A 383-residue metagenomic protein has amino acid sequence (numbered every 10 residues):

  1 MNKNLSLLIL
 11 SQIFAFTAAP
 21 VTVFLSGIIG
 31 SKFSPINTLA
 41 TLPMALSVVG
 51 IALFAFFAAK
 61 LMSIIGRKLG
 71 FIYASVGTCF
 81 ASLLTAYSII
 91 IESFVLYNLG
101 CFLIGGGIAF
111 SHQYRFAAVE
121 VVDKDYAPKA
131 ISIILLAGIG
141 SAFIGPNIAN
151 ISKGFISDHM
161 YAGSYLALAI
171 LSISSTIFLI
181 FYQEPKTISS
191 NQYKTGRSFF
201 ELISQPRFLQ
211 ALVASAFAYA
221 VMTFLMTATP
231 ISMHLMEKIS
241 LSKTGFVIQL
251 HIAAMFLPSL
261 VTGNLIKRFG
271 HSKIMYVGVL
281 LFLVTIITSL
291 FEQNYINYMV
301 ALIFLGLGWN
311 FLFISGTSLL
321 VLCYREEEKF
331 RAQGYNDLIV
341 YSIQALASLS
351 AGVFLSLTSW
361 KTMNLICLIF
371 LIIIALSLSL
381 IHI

Functional and structural regions predicted by a protein language model:
M1-N2, Y182-V213: Juxtamembrane intracellular "pre-TM" segments in multi-pass secondary transporters
L25-N37, T227-K243, V247: Short amphipathic helix-loop junctions that connect adjacent transmembrane helices in Major Facilitator Superfamily/SLC
S26, I108-D123, F311-Y324: Intracellular juxtamembrane helix-capping segments at the cytosolic ends of symmetry-related transmembrane helices
F54-R67, P258-H271, L355: Helix-to-loop junctions at the C-terminal end of transmembrane segments in multipass secondary transporters
V76-I91, L281-Q293: C-terminal ends and interior cores of transmembrane alpha-helices in multi-pass membrane transporters/permeases
G100-L136: Cytoplasmic helix-loop-helix junction between adjacent transmembrane helices in 12-TM secondary transporters
K129-N147, I339-A347: Glycine-rich segments within core transmembrane alpha-helices of 12-TM secondary carriers
A169-S189, S377-S379: C-terminal membrane-cytosol helix-exit motif in multi-pass small-molecule transporters
